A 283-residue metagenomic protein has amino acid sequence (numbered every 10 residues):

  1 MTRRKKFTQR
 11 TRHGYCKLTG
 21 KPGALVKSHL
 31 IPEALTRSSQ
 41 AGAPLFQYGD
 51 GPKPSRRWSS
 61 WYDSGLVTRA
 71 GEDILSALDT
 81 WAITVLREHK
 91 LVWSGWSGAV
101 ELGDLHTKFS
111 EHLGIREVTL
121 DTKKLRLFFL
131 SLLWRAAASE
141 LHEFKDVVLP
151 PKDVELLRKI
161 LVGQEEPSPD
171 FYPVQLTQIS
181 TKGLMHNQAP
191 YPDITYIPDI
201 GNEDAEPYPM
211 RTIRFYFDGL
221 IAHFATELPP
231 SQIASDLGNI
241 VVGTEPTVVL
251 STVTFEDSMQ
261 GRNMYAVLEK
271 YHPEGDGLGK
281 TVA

Functional and structural regions predicted by a protein language model:
M1-R3, G51-P54, H112-R116, I197-N202 (+1 more regions): Short alpha-helical segments and helix-capping/turn motifs at coil-helix boundaries
M1-W81, R87: An N-terminal structural lobe/cap that precedes and organizes the functional/catalytic core across diverse proteins
R10-R12, L45-Q47, T107-F109, D193 (+1 more regions): A short linear-motif detector with a strong N-terminal bias
L25, D63, K124, Y208-M210: Short, well-structured alpha-helical interface segments that form or flank functional binding sites
P32, D121, P150-D153: Alpha-helix initiation/capping motif
P44-F46, K53-P54, S94-G98, V242-T244 (+1 more regions): Short, surface-exposed, polar/charged, turn-prone segments marking secondary-structure boundaries
Q47-L141: Internal, well-ordered alpha/beta segment that forms a basic, Gly-enriched binding/recognition surface
A138-A283: C-terminal, charged low-complexity interaction regions
